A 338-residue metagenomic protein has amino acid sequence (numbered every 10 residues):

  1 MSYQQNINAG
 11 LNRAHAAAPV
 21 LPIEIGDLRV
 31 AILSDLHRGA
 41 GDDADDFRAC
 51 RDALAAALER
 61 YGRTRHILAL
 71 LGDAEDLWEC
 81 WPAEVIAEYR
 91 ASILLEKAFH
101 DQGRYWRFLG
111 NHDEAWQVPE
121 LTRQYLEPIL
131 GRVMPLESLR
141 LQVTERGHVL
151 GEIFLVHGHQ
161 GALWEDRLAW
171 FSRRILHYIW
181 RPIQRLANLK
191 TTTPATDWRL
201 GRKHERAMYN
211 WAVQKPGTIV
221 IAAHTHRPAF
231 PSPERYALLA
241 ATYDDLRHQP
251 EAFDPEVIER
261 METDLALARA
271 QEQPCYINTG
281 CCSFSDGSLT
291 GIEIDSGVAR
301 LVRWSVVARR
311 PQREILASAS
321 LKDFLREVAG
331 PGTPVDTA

Functional and structural regions predicted by a protein language model:
M1-A338: Extended recognition/assembly regions associated with phosphoester-bond processing machinery
